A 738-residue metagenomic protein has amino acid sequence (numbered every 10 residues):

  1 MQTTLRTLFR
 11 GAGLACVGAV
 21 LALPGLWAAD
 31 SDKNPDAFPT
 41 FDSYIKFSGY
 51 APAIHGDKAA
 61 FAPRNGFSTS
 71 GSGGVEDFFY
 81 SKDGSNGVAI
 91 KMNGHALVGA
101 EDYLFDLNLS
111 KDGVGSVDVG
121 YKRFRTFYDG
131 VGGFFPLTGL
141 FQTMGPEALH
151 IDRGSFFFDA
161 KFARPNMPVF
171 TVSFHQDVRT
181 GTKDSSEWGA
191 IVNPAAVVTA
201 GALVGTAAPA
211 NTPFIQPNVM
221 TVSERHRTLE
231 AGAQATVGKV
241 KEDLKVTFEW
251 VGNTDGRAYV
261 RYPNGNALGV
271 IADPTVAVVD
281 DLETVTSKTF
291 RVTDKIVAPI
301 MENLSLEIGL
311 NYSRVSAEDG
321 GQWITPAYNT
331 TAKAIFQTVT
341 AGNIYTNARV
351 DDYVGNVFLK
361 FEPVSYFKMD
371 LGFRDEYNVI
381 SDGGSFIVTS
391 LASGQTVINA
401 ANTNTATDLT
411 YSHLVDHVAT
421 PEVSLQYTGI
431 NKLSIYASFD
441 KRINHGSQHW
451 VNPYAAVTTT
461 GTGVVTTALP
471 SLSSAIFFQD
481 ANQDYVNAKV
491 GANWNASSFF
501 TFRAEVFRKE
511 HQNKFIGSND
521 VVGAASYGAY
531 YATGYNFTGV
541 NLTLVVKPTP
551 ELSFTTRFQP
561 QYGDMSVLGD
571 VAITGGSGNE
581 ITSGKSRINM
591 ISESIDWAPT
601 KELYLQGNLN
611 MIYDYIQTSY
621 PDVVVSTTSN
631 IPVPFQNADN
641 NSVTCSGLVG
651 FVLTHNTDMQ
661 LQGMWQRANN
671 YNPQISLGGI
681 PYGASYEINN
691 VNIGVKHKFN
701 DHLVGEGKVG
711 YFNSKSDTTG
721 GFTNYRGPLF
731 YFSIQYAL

Functional and structural regions predicted by a protein language model:
D36-G73, I90-M92, V172, N266: Transmembrane beta-strand segments of Gram-negative outer membrane beta-barrel proteins
P39, T69-E76, G99-Y103, H150-F156 (+11 more regions): Residues that define the transmembrane beta-barrel architecture of outer-membrane proteins
Y44, V75-F79, L104, F157-D159 (+12 more regions): Membrane-embedded beta-strand positions in outer-membrane beta-barrel channels/transporters
G49-A53, G94-A100, K111-G113, Y121-F127 (+13 more regions): Transmembrane beta-strands of outer-membrane beta-barrel pores
G56-A62, D102-D106, G120-K122, G130-P136 (+19 more regions): Outer-membrane beta-barrel translocator domains and adjoining extracellular loop/strand segments of Gram-negative
A62-T69, M92-G94, T143-I151, D159 (+20 more regions): Outer-membrane beta-barrel domain signature
S85-K91, G113-V117, N166-F170, T180 (+12 more regions): Repeated loop/turn-to-beta-strand initiation elements of outer-membrane beta-barrel proteins
H697, R726-L738: Outer-membrane beta-barrel "beta-signal"
